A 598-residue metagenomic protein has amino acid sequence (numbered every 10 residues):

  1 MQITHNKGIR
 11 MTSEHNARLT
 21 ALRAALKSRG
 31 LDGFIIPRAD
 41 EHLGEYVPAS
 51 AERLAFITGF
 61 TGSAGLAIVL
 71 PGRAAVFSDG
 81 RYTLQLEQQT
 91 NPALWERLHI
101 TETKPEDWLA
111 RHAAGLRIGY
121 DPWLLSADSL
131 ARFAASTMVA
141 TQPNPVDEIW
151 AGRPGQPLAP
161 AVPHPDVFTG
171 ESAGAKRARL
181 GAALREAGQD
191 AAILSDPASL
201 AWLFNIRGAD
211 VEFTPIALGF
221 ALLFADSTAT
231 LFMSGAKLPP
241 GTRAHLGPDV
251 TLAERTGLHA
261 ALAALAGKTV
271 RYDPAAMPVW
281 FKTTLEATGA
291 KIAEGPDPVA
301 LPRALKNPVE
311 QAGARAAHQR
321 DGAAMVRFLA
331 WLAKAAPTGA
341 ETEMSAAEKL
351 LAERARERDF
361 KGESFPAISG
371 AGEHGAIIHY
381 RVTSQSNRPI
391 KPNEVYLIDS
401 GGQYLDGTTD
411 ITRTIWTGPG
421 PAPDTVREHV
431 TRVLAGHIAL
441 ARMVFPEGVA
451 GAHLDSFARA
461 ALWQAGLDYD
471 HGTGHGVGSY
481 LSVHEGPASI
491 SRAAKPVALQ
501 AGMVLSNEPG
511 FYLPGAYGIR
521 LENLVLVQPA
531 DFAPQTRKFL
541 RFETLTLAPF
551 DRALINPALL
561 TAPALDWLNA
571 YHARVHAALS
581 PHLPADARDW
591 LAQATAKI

Functional and structural regions predicted by a protein language model:
Q2-I598: Active-site neighborhoods and metal-handling regions in enzymes and metal-associated proteins
